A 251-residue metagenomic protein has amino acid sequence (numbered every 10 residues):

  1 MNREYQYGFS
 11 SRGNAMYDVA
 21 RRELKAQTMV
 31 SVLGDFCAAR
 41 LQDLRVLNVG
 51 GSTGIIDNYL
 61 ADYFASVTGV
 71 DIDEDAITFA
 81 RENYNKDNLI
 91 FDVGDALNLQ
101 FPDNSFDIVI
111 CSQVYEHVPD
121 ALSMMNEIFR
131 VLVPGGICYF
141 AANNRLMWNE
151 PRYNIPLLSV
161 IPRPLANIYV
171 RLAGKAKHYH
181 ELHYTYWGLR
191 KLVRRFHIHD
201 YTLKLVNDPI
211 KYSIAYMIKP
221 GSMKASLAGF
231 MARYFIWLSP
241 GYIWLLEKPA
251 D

Functional and structural regions predicted by a protein language model:
M1-N98, P102, I108-I110, M125 (+2 more regions): Conserved N-terminal segment of class I S-adenosyl-L-methionine
I55-D57, L146-E150, D208-Y212: Short catalytic/ligand-binding loop motif for oxyanion handling, primarily in non-cytosolic enzymes, centered on
A61-D62, N85, P119, V133 (+1 more regions): Short conserved AdoMet
L99-F101, V118, N149: Helix-loop segment at the mouth of the active site in Rossmann-fold oxidoreductases, especially SDR/KR enzymes
I108-P119: A short SAM/SAH-binding and catalytic strip from SAM-dependent methyltransferases
L122-I137: A short glycine-rich, Lys/Arg-flanked "PGG" loop and its adjoining helix->strand segment in the class I
Y139-L165: Conserved class I S-adenosyl-L-methionine
A173, E181, Y186-D251: A C-terminal cap/extension of S-adenosyl-L-methionine-dependent methyltransferases that defines the acceptor-substrate
